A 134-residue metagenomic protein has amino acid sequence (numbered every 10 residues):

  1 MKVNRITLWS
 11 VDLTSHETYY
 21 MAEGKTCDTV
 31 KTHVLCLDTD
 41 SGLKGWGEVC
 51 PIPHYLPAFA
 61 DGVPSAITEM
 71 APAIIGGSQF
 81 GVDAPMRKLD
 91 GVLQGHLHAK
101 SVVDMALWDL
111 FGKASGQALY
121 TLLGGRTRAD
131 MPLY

Functional and structural regions predicted by a protein language model:
M1-L13, R87-G91, K113, Q117-D130: N-terminal amphipathic alpha-helix/helix-capping segment at the start of soluble metabolic enzymes
M1-W46, C50-P57: Structured beta-strand/loop patches that form or line metal/cofactor-binding pockets in enzymes
R5, D38-A114: Metal- or metallocofactor-binding catalytic centers and their adjacent structured scaffolds across diverse enzyme
H16, G24, Q79, G124-R128: Short capping/connector residues at structural and topological boundaries
K25-C27, L93, L123: Generic marker of residues within folded, mature protein domains
T32-V34, V102, D130-P132: Broad gene-expression machinery/nucleic-acid interaction feature
G45-G47, A129-Y134: Hydrophobic faces of well-ordered beta-strands that scaffold small-molecule active sites in alpha/beta enzyme cores
A66-T68, R128-M131: Acidic/polar active-site rim loop that often engages polyanionic ligands
